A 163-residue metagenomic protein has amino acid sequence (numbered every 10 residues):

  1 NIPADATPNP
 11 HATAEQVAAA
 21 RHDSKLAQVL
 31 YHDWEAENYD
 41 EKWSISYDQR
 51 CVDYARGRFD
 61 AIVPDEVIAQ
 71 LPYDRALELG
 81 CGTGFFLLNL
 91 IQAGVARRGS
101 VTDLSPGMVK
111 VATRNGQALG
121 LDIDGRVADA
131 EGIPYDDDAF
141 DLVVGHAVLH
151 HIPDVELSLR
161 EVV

Functional and structural regions predicted by a protein language model:
P3-L71, N89: Conserved class I S-adenosyl-L-methionine
L77-G132: Class I SAM-dependent methyltransferase SAM/SAH-binding core
D129-G132, D136-D137, D154: Acidic/polar helix N-cap motif
V144: A conserved beta-strand element that flanks and buttresses the S-adenosyl-L-methionine
A147-V148: Short catalytic micro-motifs in class I SAM-dependent methyltransferases
I152-E161: A short, conserved alpha-helix within the catalytic core of class I
